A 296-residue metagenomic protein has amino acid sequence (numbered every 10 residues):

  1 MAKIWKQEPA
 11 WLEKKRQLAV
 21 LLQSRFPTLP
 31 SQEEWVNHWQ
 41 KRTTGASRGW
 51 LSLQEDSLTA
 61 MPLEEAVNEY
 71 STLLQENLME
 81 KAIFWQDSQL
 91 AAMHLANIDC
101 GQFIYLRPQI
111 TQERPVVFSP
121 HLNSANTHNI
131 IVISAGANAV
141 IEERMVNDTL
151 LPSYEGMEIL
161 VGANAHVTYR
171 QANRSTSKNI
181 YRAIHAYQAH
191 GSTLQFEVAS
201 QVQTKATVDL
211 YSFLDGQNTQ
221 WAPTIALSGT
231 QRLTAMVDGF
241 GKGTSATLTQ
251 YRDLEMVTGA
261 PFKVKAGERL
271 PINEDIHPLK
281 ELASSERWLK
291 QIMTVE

Functional and structural regions predicted by a protein language model:
M1-L95, C100: N-terminal amphipathic, basic helical "cap/leader" segment at the start of enzyme domains
A82-E296: Conserved beta-strand/loop scaffold segments within soluble protein domains that form the structured core and edges
